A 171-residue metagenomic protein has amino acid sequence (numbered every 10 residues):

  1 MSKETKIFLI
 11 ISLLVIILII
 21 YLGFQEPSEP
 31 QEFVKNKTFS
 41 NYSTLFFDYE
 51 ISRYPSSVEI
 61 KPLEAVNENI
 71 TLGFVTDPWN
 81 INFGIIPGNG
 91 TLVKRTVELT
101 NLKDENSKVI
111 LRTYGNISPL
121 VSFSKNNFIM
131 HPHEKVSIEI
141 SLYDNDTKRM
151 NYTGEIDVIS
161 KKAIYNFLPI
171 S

Functional and structural regions predicted by a protein language model:
M1-L45: Secretory targeting signatures
P27-V58, D146-S171: Terminal connector regions
K37-L102, K125-N127: Beta-sheet-dominated interaction scaffolds and their linkers
D77-W79, G88-T96, E134-S137, T147-D157: Short, solvent-exposed loop/turn segments enriched in Ser/Thr/Gly
T96-E98, K108, S122, S137-S141 (+1 more regions): Ordered hydrophobic segments in well-structured contexts
T100-P119, D157-S160: Short acidic, flexible loop segments centered on an aromatic residue
N116-K125, A163-F167: Short aromatic-acidic-glycine turn motif
V121-T147: Intrinsically disordered, low-complexity Pro/Gly/Ser/Thr-rich segments with frequent PxxP/GP/PP motifs and embedded
